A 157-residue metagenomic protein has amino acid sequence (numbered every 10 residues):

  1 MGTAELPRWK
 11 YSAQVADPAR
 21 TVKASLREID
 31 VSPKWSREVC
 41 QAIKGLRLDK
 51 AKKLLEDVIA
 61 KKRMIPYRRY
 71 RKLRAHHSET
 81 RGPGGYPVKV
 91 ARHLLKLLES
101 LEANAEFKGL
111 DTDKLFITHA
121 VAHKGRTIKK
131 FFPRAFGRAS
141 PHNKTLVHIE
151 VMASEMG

Functional and structural regions predicted by a protein language model:
G2-T112, M152: Ribosome large-subunit tunnel/peptidyl-transferase-proximal elements
Q14, A120, S154-M156: Generic beta-structure capping elements
V31, A135-F136: Short, solvent-exposed beta-edge and connector elements
R37, L115, T145-V147: Residues at beta-strand starts and edge strands
K50, K124-K129, R138, I149: A broad, structure-centric signal for solvent-exposed, well-ordered loop/edge residues that line or flank functional
P66-R71, K129-F132, N143: Generic, ordered loop/turn and secondary-structure boundary motif
T112-R134: Extended, charged amphipathic interaction segments
G137-G157: C-terminal edge-of-domain segments
